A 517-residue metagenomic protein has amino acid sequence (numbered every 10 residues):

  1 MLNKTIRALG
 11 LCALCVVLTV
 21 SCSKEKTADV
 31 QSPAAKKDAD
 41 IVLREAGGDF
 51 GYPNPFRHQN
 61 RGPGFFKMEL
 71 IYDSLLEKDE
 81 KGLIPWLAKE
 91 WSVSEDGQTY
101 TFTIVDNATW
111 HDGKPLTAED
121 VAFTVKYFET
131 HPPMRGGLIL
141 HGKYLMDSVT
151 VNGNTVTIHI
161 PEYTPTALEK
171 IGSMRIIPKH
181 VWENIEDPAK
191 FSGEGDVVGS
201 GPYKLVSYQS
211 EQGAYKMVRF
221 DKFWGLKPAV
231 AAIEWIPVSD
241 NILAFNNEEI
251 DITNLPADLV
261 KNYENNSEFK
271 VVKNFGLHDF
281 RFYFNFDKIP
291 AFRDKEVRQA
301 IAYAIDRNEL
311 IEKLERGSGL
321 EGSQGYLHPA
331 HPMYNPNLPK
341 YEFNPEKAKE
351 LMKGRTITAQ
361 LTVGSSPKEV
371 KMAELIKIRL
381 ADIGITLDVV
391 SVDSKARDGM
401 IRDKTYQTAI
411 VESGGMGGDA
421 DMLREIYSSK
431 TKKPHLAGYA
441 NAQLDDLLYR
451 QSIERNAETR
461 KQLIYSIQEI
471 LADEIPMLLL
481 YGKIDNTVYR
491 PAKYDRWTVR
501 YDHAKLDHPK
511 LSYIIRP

Functional and structural regions predicted by a protein language model:
E45-E95, K126, V198-G199: N-terminal lobe/hinge region of extracytoplasmic solute-binding protein
A46-F65, L87-A88, K114, A167-I176 (+4 more regions): A structural "hinge/loop" feature
K81, G172-P228, E346: Gly/Pro-rich hinge or "lid" segments in bacterial periplasmic/extracellular proteins
S92, T103, L138-E183: Surface-exposed binding/hinge segments that line and control ligand-binding clefts or catalytic entry sites
T117-T124, G153-H159, P202, A231-A232 (+4 more regions): Alpha-helical secondary-structure segments
Q212, F280, A304-M333, K368-K377 (+1 more regions): Detector for C-terminal structural segments
F220-Y263, T386: Ligand-site clamp/hinge motif
E321-R355, V363-K371: Structural transition elements
